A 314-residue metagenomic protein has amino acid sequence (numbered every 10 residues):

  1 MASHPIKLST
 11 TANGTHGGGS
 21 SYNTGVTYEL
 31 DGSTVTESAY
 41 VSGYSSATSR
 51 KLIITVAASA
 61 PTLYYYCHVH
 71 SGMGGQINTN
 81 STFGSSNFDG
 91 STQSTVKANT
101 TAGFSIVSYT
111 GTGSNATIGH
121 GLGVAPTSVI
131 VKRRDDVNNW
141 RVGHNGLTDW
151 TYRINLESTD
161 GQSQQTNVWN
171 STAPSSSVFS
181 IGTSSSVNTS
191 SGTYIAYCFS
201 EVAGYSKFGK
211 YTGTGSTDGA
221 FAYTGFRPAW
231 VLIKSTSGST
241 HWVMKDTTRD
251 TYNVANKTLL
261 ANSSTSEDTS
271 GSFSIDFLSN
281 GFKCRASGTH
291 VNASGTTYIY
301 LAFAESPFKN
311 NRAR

Functional and structural regions predicted by a protein language model:
A2-I6, L63, G75, N138-W140 (+2 more regions): Short beta-strand/loop motifs in extracellular/secreted proteins, especially within beta-sandwich accessory domains
S3, L30-F83: Extracellular/periplasmic metallocenter environments
H4-G19, R141-L147, K245-D246: Short Gly/aromatic-enriched secondary-structure transition segments
P5-K7, T24, C67: Disordered, low-complexity tails and leader-like regions
S9, H68, N78, G209 (+1 more regions): Residue-level detector of conserved, well-ordered beta-strand and adjacent loop positions that form binding/recognition
N13-T24, E29-G32: Tryptophan-rich substrate-binding surfaces of secreted polymer-degrading and adhesive proteins
S21-Y22, T34, A39, G43 (+3 more regions): Compositionally biased regions
T82-R314: Surface-exposed molecular-recognition determinants
